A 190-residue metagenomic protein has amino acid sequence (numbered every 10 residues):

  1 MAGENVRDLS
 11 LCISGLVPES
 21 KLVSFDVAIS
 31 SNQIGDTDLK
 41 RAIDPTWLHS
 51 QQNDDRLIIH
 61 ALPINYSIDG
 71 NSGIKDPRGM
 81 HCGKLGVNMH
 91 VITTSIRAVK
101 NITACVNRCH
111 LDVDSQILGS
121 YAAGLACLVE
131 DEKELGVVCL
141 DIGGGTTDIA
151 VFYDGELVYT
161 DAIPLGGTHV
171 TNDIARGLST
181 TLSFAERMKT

Functional and structural regions predicted by a protein language model:
M1-C139, E156-V158, T181-T190: Nucleotide/phosphate-binding catalytic cleft detector across ATP-hydrolyzing and phosphate-transferring enzymes
S14, C139-T146, F152-G155, P164-T168: A short acidic Gly-Thr/Ser loop motif
T160-A162: Residue-level detector of high-confidence beta-strand sites
T171: Generic structural marker for isolated residues within well-ordered, non-membrane alpha-helices of soluble domains
